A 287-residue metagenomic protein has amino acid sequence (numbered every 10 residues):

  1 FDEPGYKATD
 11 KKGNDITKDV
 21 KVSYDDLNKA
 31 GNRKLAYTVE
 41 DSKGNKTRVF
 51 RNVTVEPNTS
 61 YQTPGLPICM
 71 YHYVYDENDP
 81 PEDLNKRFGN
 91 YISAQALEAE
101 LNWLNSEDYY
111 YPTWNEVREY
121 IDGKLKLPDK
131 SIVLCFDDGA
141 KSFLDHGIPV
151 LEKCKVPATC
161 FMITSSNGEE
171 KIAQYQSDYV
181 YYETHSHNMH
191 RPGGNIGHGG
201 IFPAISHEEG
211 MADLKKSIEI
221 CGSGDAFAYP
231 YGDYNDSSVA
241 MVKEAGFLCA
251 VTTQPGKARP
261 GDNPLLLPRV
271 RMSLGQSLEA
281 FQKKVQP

Functional and structural regions predicted by a protein language model:
F1-G13: Solvent-exposed, low-complexity, repeat-rich "mucin-like" stalks and linkers
N14-V55: Serine/threonine-rich, repeat-prone extracellular segments and beta-strand-based repeat modules of secreted/surface
Y37, S131, N235-V251: Short, electropositive alpha-helical surface patch
E56-I132, G275-P287: N-terminal pre-catalytic segment of deacetylase/amide-hydrolase enzymes
P64-E77, P81-Y91, Y110, P128-I132 (+3 more regions): Metal-dependent polysaccharide deacetylase catalytic core of the NodB/CE4 family, i.e., the active-site-bearing domain
F136, F247-G256: Acidic, His- and aromatic-enriched active-site or binding-groove loops in soluble protein domains that engage sugars
Q254-Q282: A cross-kingdom marker for long, charged
